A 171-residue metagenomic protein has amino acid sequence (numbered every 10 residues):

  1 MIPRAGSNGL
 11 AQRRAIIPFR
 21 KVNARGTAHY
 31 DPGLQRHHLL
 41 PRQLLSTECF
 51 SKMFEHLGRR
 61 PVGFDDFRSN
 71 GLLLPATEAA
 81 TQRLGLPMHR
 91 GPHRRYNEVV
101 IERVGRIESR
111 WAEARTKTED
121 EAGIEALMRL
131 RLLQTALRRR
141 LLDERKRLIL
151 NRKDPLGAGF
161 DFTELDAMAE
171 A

Functional and structural regions predicted by a protein language model:
M1-R83, L156-A169: Betabetaalpha-Me/HNH-type nuclease active-site subdomain
A79-A171: C-terminal, well-folded lobe of enzymatic/effector domains
